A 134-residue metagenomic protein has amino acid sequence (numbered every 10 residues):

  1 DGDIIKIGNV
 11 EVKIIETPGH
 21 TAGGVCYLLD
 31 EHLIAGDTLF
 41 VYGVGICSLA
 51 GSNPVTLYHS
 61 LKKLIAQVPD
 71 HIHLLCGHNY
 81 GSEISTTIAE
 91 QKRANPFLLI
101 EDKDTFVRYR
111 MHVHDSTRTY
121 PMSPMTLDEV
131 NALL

Functional and structural regions predicted by a protein language model:
D1-H71, L75-C76: Catalytic core of the metallo-beta-lactamase
H59-L134: Accessory terminal helices/loops
